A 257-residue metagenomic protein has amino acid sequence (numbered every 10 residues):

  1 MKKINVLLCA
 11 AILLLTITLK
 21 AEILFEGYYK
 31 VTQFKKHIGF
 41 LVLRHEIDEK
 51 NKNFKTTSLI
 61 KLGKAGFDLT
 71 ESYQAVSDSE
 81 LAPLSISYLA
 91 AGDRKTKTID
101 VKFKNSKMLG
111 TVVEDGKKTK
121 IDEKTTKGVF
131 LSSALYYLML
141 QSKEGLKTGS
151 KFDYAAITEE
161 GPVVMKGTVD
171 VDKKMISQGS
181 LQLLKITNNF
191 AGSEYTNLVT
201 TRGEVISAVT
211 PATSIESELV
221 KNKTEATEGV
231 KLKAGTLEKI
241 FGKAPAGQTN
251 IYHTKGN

Functional and structural regions predicted by a protein language model:
M1-L8: Bacterial N-terminal signal peptides that target proteins for export
C9-T16: Bacterial N-terminal signal peptides
A11, S77-S79, T126-S133, A212: General structural signal for secondary-structure boundaries
I17-A21: Sec/Tat signal peptide C-region and signal peptidase I cleavage site
E22-N105, K143-N257: Acidic, serine/threonine-rich low-complexity disordered tracts
M108, V112-A134: Acidic/charged, solvent-exposed loop-and-adjacent secondary-structure segments enriched in E/D, K/R, S/T, and G/P
T125-S150: Beta-strand/loop-rich accessory regions of lumenal/periplasmic or secreted enzymes, predominantly carbohydrate-active
